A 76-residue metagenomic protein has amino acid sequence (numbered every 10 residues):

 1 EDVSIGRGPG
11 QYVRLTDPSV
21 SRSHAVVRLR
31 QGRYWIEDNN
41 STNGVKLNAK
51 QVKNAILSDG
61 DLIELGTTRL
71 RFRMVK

Functional and structural regions predicted by a protein language model:
E1-M74: Forkhead-associated
